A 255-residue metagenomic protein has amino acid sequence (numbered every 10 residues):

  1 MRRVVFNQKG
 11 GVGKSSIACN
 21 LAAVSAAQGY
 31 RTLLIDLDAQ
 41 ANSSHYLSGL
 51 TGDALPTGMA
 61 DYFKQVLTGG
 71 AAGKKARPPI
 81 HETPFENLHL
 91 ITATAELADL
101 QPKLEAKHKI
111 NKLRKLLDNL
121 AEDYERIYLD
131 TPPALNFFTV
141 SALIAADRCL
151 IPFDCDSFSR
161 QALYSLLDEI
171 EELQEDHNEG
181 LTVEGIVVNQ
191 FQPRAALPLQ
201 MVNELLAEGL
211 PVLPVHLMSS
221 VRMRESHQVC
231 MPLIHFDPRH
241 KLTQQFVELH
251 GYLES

Functional and structural regions predicted by a protein language model:
M1-S255: P-loop NTP-binding core
